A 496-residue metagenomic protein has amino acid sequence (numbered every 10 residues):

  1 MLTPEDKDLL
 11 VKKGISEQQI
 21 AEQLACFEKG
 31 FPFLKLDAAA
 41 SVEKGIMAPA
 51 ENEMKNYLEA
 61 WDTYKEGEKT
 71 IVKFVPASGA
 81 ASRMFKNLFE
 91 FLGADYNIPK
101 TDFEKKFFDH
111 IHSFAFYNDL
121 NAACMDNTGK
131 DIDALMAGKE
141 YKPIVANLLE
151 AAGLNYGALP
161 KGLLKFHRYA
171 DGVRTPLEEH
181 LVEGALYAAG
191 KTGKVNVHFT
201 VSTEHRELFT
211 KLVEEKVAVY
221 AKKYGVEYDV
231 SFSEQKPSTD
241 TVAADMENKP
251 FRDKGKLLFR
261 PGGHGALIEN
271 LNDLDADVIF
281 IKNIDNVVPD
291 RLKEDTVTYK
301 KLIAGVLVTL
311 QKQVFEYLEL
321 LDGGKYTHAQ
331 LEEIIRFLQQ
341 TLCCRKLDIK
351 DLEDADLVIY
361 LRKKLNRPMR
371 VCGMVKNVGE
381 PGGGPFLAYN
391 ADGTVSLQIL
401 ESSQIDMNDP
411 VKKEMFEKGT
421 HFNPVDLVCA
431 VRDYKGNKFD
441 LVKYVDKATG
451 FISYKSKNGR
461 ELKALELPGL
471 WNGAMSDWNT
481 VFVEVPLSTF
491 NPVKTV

Functional and structural regions predicted by a protein language model:
L2-V42, A189, L352, Y360-L365 (+5 more regions): Long, compositionally biased intrinsically disordered regions
D8-G14, A39-V378, L387-I399, S403-Q404 (+1 more regions): Domain-scale recognition of functional cores that engage charged ligands
C26-F33, E150-Y156, K236-S238, A329 (+1 more regions): Short low-complexity stretches enriched in small and charged residues
I132-K139, Y156, D285, K300-Q339 (+1 more regions): Conserved catalytic alpha/beta cores of large enzymes that bind or transform nucleotide phosphates and polynucleotides
L181-A185, D409-K412, L467: Short amphipathic beta-strand starts and helix->beta connectors
I279, Y389-P424, D433, T449-S453: C-terminal, active-site-flanking charged/polar segments
